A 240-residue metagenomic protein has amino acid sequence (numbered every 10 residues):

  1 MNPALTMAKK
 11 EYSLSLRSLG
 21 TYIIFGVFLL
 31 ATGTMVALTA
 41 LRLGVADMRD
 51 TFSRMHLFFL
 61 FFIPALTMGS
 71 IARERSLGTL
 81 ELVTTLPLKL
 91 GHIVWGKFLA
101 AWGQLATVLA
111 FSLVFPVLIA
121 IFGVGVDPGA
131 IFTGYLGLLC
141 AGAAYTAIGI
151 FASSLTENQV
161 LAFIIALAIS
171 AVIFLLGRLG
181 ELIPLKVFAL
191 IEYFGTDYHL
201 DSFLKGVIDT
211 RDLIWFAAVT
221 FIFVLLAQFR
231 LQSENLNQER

Functional and structural regions predicted by a protein language model:
M1-T21: Aromatic- and glycine-rich beta-strand/loop motifs that create alpha-glucan
R17-L38, R54-I63, A168-V172, I222: Hydrophobic alpha-helical transmembrane segments of multi-pass membrane transport/permease proteins
M35-A37, L43, F58, A100-V160: Secretory targeting signals
D47-D50, L66-T84, F98: Transmembrane helix boundary and interhelical loop/hinge segments in multi-pass membrane proteins
S53-R73, V108: Long, hydrophobic alpha-helical segments
I63-T67, F115, A147-I148, L226-A227: Hydrophobic/aromatic residues in alpha-helical transmembrane segments
A162-L236: Terminal transmembrane helical anchor/hairpin motif
